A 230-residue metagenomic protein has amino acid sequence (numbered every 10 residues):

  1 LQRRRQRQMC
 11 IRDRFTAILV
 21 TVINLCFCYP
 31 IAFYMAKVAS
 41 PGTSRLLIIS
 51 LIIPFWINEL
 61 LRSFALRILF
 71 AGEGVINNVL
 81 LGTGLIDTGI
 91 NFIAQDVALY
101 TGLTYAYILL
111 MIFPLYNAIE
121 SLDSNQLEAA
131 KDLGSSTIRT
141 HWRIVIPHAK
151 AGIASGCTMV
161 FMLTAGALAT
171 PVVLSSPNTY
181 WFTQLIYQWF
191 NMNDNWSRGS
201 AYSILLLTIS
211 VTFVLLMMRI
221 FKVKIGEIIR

Functional and structural regions predicted by a protein language model:
L1-I11: Single conserved hydrophobic/aromatic residue that forms the stacking wall/gate of nucleotide- or nucleobase-binding
Q8, P171-M218: Interhelical loop and adjacent transmembrane-helix boundary motif in polytopic membrane transport permeases
F15-F27, I31, I57, W142 (+5 more regions): Hydrophobic alpha-helical transmembrane segments of multipass integral membrane proteins, especially permease/channel
L19-I52, I68, Q126-L127, H141 (+1 more regions): Transmembrane-helix boundary motif in ABC transporter permease subunits
I53, Y105, M111-I119, D123-S124 (+2 more regions): Transmembrane alpha-helices
W56-S63: Transmembrane alpha-helices and adjacent helix-loop boundaries
S63-T104, I138, L174-N178: Membrane-interfacial helix termini and adjacent extracytoplasmic/periplasmic loops of multi-pass transporters
Y116-K131, S200-R230: C-terminal transmembrane helix and the adjacent membrane-cytosol boundary/short C-terminal tail of inner/organellar
